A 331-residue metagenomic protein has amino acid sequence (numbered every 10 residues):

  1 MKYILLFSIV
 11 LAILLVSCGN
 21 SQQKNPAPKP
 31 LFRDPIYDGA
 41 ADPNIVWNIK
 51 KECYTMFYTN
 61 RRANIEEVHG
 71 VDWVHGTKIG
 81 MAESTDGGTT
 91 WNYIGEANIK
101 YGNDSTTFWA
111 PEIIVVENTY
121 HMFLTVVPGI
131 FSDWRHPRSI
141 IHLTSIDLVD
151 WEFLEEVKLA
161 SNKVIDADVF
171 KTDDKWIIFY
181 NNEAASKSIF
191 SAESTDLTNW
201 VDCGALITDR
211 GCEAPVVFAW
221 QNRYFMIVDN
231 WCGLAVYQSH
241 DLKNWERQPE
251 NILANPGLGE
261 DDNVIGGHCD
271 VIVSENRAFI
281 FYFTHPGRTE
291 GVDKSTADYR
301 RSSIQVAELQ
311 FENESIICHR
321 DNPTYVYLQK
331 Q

Functional and structural regions predicted by a protein language model:
M1-I4: Positively charged n-region of N-terminal signal peptides that target proteins for export
F7-L14: Bacterial N-terminal signal peptides
C18-Q331: Carbohydrate-active catalytic/glycan-binding domains of CAZyme proteins, especially the secreted or lumenal ectodomains
